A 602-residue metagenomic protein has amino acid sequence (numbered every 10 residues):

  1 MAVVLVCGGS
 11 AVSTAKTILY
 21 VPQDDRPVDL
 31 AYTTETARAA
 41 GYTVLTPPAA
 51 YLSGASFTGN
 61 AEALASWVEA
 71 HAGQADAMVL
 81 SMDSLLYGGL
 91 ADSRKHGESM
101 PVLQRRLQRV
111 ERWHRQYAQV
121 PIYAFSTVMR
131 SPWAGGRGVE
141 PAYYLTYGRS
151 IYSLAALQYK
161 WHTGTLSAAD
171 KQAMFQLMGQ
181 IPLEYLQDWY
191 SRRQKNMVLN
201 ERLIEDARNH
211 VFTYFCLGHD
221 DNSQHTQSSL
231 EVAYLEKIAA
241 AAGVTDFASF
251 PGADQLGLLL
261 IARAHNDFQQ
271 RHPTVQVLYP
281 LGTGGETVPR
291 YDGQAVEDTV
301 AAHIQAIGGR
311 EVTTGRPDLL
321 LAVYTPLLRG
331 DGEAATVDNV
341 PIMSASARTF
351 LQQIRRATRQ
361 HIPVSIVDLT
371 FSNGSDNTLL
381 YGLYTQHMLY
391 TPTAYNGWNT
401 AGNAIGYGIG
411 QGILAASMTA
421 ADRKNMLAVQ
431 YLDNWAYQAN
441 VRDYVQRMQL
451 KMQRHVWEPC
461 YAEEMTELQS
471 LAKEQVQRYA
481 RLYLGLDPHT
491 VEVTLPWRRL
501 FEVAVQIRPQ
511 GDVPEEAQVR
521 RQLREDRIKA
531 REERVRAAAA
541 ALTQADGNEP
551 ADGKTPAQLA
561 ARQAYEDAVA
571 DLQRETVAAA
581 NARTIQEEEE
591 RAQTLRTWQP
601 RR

Functional and structural regions predicted by a protein language model:
M1-G8: Bacterial N-terminal signal peptides
A11-A15: Sec/Tat signal peptide C-region and signal peptidase I cleavage site
K16-V519, R596: An N-terminal assembly and electron-transfer interface module characteristic of large anaerobic redox and radical
A517-E532: Short, charge/polar-rich alpha-helical segments
L523, L542, L559, L572 (+2 more regions): Hydrophobic/aromatic hotspots within intrinsically disordered, low-complexity regions
T543-Q558, A580-T584: Charged, low-complexity interaction regions
E590-R602: Long, low-complexity, intrinsically disordered segments
